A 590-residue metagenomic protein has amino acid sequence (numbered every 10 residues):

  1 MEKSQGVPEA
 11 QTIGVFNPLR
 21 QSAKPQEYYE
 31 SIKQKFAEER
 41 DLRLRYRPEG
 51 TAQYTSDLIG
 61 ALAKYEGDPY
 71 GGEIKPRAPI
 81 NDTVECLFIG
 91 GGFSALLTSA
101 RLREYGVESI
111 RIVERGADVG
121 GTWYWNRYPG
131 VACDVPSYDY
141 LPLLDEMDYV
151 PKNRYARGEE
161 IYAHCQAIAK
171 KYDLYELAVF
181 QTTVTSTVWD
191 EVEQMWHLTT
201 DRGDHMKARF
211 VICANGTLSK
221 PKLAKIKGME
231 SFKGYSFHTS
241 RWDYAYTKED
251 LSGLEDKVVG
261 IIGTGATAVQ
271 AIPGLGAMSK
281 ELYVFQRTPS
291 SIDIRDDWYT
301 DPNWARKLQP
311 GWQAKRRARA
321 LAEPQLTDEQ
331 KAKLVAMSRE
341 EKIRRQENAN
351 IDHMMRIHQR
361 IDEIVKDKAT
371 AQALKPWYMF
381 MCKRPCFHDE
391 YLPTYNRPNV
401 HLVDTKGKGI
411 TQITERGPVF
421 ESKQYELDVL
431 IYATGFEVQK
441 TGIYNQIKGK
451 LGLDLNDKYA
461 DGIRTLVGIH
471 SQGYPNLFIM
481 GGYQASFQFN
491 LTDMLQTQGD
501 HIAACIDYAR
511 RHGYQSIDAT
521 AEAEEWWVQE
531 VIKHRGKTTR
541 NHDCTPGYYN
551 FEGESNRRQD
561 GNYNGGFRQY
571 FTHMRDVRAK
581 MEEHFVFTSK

Functional and structural regions predicted by a protein language model:
M1-E85, E104-Y105, A163, T187-V188 (+1 more regions): Extreme N-terminal leader/targeting segments of oxidoreductases
S4-Y29, Q34, R40, L44 (+6 more regions): C-terminal, flexible cofactor-proximal segment of oxidoreductases
N17-P18, S22, Q26, P151-L218: Feature captures the FAD/FMN-dependent oxidoreductase FAD-binding
S56-P76, L141-P151, R157-I161, N215-A277 (+3 more regions): Glycine-rich dinucleotide-binding loop and its adjacent helix/turn
P76-T83, L87-V119, N126, V211-R356 (+3 more regions): Rossmann-like dinucleotide-binding core of oxidoreductases
N126-V150, E159-E160, N303-A314: N-terminal glycine-rich dinucleotide-binding loop that anchors FAD/FMN and/or NAD(P) in oxidoreductases
F180-M195, V400-V419: A conserved short coil-to-beta-strand element within the FAD-binding core of flavoproteins
L326, Q330-T411, F420, Y425-T441 (+2 more regions): C-terminal catalytic lobe of FAD-dependent flavoproteins
